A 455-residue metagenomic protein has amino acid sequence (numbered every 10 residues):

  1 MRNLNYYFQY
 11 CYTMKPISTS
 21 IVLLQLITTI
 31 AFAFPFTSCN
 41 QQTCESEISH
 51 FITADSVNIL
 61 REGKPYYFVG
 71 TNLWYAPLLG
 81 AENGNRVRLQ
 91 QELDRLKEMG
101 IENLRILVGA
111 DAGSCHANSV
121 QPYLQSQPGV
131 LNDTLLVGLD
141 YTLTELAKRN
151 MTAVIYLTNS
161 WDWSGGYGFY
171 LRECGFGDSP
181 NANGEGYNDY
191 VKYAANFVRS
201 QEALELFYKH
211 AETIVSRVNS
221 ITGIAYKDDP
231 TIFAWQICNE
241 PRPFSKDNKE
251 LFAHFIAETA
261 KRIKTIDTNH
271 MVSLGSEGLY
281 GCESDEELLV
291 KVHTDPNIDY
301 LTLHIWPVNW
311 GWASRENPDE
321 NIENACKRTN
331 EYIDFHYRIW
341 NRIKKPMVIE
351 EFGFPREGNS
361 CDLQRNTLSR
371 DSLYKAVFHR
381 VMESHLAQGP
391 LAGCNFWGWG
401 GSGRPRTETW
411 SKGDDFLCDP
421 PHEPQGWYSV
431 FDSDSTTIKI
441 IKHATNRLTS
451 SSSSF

Functional and structural regions predicted by a protein language model:
N5-Y6, Y10-C11, S38, T43: The N-terminal extracellular segments of secreted preproproteins, especially immediately downstream of signal
Y7, C11-Q25: Bacterial N-terminal signal peptides that target proteins for export
L26-S49: Bacterial Sec-dependent signal peptides at the C-terminal "C-region" and cleavage site
E47-A313, E320-P346, F352-S372, A376-T449: Active-site mouth of glycoside hydrolases
